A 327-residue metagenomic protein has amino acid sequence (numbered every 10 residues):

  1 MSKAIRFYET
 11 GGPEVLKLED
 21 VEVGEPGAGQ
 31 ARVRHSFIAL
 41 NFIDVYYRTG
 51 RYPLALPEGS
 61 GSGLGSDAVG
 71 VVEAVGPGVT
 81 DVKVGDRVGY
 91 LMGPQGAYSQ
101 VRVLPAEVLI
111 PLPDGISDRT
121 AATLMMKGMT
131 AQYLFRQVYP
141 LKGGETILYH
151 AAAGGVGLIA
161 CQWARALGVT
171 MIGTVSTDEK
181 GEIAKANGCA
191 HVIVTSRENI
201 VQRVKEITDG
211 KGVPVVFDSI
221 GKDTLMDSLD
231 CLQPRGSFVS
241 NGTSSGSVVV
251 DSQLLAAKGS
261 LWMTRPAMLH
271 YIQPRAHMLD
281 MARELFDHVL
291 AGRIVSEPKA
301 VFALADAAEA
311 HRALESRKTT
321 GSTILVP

Functional and structural regions predicted by a protein language model:
E22-L40, R51-Q95: Glycine-rich beta-strand-centered segment in the early N-terminal region that forms part of a ligand/cofactor-binding
P57, S66, A74, V88-A153 (+1 more regions): NAD(P)H dinucleotide-binding glycine-rich loop of Rossmann-like/cofactor-binding domains, especially the beta1-alpha1
A151-A152, I220, T243: NAD(P)H cofactor-binding loop motif with strongest signal on the N-terminal glycine-rich segment
V156: Hydrophobic/small residue at the entry helix of a nucleotide-binding pocket
R165-D227, P274-H277: Adenosine-nucleotide cofactor-binding segment
L167, V175, D223-R293, P327: Glycine-rich phosphate-binding loop and adjacent beta-alpha segment of Rossmann(oid) nucleotide-cofactor-binding
R275-P327: C-terminal hydrophobic helical "lid"/dimerization subdomain of Rossmann-like NAD(P)H-dependent oxidoreductases
